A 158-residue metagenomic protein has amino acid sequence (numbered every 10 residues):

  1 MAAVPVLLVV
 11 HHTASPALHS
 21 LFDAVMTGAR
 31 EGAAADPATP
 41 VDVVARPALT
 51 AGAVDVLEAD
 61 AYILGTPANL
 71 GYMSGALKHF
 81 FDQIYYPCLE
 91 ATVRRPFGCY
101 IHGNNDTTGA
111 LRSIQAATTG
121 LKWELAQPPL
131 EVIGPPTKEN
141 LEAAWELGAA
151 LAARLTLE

Functional and structural regions predicted by a protein language model:
A2-A33: N-terminal beta1-alpha1 ligand-phosphate binding loop
S15-P16, I101-D106, V132-T137: Short histidine/acidic/glycine/proline-rich micro-motifs that form metal- and phosphate-coordinating active-site loops
L21-A29, I114, L147, L151: Hydrophobic residues within alpha-helices that form the first helical element adjacent to the glycine-rich loop
L21-F22, A76, A110-S113, N140-A143: Residues at alpha-helix caps and immediate loop-helix transition turns in enzyme cores, especially N- and C-cap
D23-T39, T119-E124: Short helix-loop-beta junction
D36-P37, G52, E124-E158: Glycine-rich phosphate/pyrophosphate-binding loop and the adjoining helix
V41-A45: Generic structural signal for residues in well-ordered beta-strands
A48-L125: Helix-loop-strand module that forms the ligand-binding subsite of alpha/beta enzymes
